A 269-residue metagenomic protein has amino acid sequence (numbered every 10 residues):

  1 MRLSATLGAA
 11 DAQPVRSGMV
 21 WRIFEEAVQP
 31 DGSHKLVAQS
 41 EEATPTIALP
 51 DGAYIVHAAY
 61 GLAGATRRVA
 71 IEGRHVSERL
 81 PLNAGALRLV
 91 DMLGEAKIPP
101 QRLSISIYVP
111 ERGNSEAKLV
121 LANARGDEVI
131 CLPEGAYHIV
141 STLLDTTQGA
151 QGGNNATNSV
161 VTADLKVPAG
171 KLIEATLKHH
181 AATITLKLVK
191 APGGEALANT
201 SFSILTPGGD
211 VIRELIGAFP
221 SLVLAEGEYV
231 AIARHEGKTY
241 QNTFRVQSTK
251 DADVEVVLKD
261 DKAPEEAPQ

Functional and structural regions predicted by a protein language model:
M1-Q13, L87-E95, L177, T183-P192: A short, amphipathic beta-strand motif
A9-D31, E95-A117, A191-G208: Short, ordered, surface-exposed loop/turn motifs in non-cytosolic proteins
G18-V20, A53, A86, P100-S104 (+5 more regions): Exposed beta-strand and adjacent loop surfaces of beta-rich binding modules that mediate intermolecular recognition
E26-A43, E111-D127, L205-F219: Short, acidic Ser/Thr/Gly-rich low-complexity loop/linker segments typical of extracellular and cell-surface proteins
S40-I55, A59-L62, A124-T147, Q151 (+1 more regions): Short Pro-Gly-centered beta-turn/loop motif in secreted/extracellular proteins
E41, Y60-N83, L144-T176, E236-E266: Structured interaction patches on ligand/partner-binding surfaces of diverse proteins
I98, R102-E134, H138-L143: Solenoidal tandem-repeat scaffolds enriched in leucines and small polar residues
L144, P192-L215, S221, V230-K238 (+1 more regions): C-terminal functional regions that serve as terminal interaction/effector modules
